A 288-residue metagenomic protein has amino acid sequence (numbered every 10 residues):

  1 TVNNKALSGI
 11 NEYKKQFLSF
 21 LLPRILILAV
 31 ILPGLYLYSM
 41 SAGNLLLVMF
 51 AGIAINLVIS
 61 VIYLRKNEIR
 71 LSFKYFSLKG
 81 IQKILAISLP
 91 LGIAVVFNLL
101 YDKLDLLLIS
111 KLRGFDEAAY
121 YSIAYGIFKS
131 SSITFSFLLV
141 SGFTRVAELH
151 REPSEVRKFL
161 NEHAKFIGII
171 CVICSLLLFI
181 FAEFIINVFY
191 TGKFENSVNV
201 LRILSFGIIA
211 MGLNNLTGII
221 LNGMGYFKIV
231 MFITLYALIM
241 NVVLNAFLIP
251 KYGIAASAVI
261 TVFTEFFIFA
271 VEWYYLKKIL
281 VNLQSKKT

Functional and structural regions predicted by a protein language model:
T1-L18, F206-I233: Membrane-interface junctions at transmembrane-helix termini in multi-pass inner-membrane proteins
G9-I10, L37-S39, L112-F115, G223-M224 (+1 more regions): Helix-loop interface residues and adjacent transmembrane-helix termini in multi-pass membrane transporters, primarily
K14, L18, Y38-L47, V58-D102 (+2 more regions): Interhelical loop/hinge segments that connect adjacent transmembrane helices in multipass membrane
F17-K66, Y236-M240, I254-K277: Hydrophobic alpha-helical transmembrane segments
L85, S154-I169, I173-F181, V198-L201: Interfacial transmembrane-helix starts/ends
P90, D105-L107, E117-F135, F166 (+1 more regions): Alpha-helical transmembrane segments of polytopic membrane transporters and translocases
F115-D116, N161, I180-I209: Interfacial segments at transmembrane-helix termini and the short loops linking adjacent helices
F128, S132-P153, G218-G223: Helix-loop junctions and terminal segments of transmembrane helices in multi-pass membrane transport/translocation
